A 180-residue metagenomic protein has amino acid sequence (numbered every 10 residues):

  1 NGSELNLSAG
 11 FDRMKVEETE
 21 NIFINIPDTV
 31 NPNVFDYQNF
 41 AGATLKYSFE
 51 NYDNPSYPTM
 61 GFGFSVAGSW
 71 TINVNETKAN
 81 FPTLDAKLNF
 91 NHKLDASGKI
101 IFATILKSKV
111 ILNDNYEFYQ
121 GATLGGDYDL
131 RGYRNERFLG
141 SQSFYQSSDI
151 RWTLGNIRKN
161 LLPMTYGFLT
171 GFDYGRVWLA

Functional and structural regions predicted by a protein language model:
N1-T44, Y52: Gram-negative/organellar outer-membrane beta-barrel architecture
V16-E20, N115, L179: Short acidic/His/Gly/Ser-rich catalytic and metal-binding motifs that mark active-site loops of diverse hydrolases
N33-D36, F40-Y166, T170-F172, W178: C-terminal outer-membrane beta-barrel translocator/porin domains of Gram-negative envelope proteins and their
